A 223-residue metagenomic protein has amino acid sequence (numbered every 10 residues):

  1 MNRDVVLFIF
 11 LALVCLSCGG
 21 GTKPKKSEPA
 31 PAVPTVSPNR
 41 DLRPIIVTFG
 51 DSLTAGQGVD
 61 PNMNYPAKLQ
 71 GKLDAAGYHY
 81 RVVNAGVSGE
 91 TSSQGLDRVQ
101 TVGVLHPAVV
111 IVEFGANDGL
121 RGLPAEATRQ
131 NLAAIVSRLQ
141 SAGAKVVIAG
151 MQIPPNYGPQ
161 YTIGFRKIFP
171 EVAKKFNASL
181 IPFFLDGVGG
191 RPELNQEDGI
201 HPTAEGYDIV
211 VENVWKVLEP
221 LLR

Functional and structural regions predicted by a protein language model:
M1-V6: Bacterial N-terminal signal peptides that target proteins for export
L7-A12: Hydrophobic helical h-region of N-terminal Sec-dependent signal peptides in bacterial secretory/periplasmic proteins
V14-S17: C-terminal motif of bacterial Sec signal peptides marking the signal peptidase cleavage site
G19-T22: Bacterial signal peptide processing site
P24-K25, V210: Intrinsically disordered, low-complexity, compositionally biased regions/tails
K26-S88, Q94, R98-H106: Serine-esterase "nucleophile elbow" of acetyl-processing enzymes
G71, Y78, Q94-R223: Alpha-helical cap/lid subdomain in secreted, periplasmic, or secretory-pathway luminal O-acyl-processing enzymes
